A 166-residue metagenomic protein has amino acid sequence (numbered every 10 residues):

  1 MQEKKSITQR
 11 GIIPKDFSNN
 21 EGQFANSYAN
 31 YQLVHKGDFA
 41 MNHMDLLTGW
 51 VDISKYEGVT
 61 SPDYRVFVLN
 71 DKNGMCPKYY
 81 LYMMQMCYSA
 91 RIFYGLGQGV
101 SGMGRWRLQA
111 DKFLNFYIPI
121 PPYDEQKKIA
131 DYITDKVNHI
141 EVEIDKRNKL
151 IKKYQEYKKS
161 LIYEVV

Functional and structural regions predicted by a protein language model:
M1-I7, L33, V51-V66, D71-G74: Short, surface-exposed loop/turn microsegments at beta-strand edges and helix-strand junctions
Q2-K36: Sequence-specific dsDNA recognition surfaces
M41-N42: A generic structural signal for residues embedded in beta-strands
D45-G49: Short, charged beta-turn/beta-strand-edge "cap" motif at the junction between a beta-strand and an adjacent loop
G58-R65, V100-K127: A short glycine-rich beta-alpha junction/loop motif
Y80, N115-Q155: Amphipathic alpha-helical segments
Q155-L161: Heptad-repeat alpha-helical coiled-coil segments used for dimerization/oligomerization and signal transmission
